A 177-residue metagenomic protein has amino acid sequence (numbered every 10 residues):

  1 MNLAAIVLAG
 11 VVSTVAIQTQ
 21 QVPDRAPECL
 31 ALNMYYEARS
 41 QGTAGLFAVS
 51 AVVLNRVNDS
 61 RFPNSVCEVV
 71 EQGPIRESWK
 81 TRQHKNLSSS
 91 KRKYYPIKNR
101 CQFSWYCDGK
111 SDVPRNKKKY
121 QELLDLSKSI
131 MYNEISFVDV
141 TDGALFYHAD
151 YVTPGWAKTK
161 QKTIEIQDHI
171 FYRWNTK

Functional and structural regions predicted by a protein language model:
M1-A9: Sec-dependent signal peptide recognition, specifically the positively charged N-region followed immediately by
L8, T14-K177: Bacterial extracytoplasmic/cell-wall-associated proteins, especially those involved in peptidoglycan
